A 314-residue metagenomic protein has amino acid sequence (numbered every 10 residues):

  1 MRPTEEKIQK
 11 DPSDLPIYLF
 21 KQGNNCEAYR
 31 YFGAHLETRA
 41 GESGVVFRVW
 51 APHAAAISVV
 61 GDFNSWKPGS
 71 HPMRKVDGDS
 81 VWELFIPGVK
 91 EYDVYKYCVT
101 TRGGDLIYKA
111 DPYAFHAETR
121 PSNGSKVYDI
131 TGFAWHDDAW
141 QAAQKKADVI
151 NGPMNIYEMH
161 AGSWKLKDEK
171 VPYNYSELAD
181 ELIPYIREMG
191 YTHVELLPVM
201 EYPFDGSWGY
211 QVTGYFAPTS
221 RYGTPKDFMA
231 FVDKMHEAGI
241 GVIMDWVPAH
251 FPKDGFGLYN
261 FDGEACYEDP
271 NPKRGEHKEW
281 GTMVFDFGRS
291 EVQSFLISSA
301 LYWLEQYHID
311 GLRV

Functional and structural regions predicted by a protein language model:
M1-E42, R74-E158, S163-K170, E177: The feature marks proteins involved in alpha-glucan
S43-R48: Structural beta-strand segments of beta-rich domains
W50-I57: Short proline/glycine-enriched turn/loop motifs at strand-loop junctions of beta-rich domains
I57-V59, Y95: Short beta-strand elements bearing conserved aromatic residues within extracellular beta-rich modules
D62-K67, R102: Change "in extracellular beta-sheet-rich domains … of secreted and cell-surface proteins" to "in beta-sheet-rich domains
Q141-N151, H160-G311: Substrate-binding/active-site clefts of carbohydrate-active enzymes
